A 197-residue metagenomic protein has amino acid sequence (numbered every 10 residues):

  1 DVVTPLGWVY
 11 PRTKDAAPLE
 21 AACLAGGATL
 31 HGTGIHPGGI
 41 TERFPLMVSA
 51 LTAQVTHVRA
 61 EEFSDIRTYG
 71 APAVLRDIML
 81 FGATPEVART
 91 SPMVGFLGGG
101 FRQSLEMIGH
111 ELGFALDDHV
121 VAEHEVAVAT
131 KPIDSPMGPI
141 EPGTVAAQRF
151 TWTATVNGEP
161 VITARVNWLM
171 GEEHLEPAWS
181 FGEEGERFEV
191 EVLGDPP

Functional and structural regions predicted by a protein language model:
V2-P5, L30-T33, R59-A60: General beta-strand structural signal in soluble alpha/beta enzymes
P5-T29: Rossmann-fold NAD(P)-binding glycine/threonine-rich loop
P5-Y10, I35-H36, F63: Short, ordered loop/turn segments at secondary-structure junctions
K14, P18, I35-G39, G95-Q103 (+1 more regions): Conserved active-site and cofactor/substrate-binding residues in soluble primary-metabolism enzymes
G27-T33, S91-P92: A short glycine/serine-rich beta->alpha loop
G38-L51: Alpha-helical support elements that line or immediately flank enzyme active sites and cofactor-binding pockets
S49-L193: Active-site-lining helix/loop region of Rossmann-like oxidoreductase modules
